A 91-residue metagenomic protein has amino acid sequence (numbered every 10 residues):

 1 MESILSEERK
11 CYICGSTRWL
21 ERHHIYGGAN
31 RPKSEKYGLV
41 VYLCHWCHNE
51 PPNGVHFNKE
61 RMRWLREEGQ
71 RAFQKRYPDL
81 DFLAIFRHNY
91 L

Functional and structural regions predicted by a protein language model:
M1-E21, W46: Short cysteine-rich loop/turn motifs with clustered Cys
R18-E21, L39-L43, G69: Amphipathic alpha-helical interface surfaces
L20-G28, C44-P51: Histidine-centered catalytic micro-motifs
Y26-V40: Short linker/helix segments within small regulatory modules
V40-W64: Short Cys/His-centered divalent metal-binding micro-motifs
E67-L91: Short flanking/linker segments adjacent to small metal-binding domains or redox-active Cys/His motifs
